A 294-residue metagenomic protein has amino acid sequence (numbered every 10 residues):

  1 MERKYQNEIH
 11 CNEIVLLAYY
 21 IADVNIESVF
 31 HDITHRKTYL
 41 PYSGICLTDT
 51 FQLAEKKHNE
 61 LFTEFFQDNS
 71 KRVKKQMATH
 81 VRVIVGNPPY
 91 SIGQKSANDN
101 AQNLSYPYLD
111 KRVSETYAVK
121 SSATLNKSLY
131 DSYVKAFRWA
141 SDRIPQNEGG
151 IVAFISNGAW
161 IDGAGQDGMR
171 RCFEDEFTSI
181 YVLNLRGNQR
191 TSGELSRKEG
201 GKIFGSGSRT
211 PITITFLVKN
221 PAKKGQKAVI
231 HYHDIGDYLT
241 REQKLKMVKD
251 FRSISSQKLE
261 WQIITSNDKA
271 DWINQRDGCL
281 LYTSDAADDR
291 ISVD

Functional and structural regions predicted by a protein language model:
M1-V182: SAM-dependent methyltransferase catalytic region
F51-E55, N188-S192, Y238-E242, K269-D271: A short acidic, often aromatic-flanked loop/helix-cap motif at beta-alpha or helix-coil junctions that lines enzyme
D110-T124, L239-W272: E2/UBC-UEV (E2-variant) core
F154-G158, S196-E199, T213, K219: Substrate-binding/catalytic lobe of Class I Rossmann-like enzymes that use SAM or dcSAM, i.e., the mid-to-C-terminal
Y181-I214: Class I S-adenosyl-L-methionine
K202-F251: Flexible, glycine-/basic-rich loop-and-beta segments that form/coincide with the SAM-dependent methyltransferase
Y282-D294: Single conserved hydrophobic/aromatic residue that forms the stacking wall/gate of nucleotide- or nucleobase-binding
